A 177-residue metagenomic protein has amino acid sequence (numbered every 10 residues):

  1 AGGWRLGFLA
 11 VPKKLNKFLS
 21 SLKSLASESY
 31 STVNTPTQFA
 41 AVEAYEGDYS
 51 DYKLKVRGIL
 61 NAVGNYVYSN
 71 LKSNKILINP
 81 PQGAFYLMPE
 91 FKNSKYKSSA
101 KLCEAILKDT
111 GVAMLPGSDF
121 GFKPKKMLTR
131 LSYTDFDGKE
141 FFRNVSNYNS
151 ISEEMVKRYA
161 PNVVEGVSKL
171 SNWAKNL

Functional and structural regions predicted by a protein language model:
A1-G58, Y68-S69, S150-E153, V167-S168: Conserved core segment of the aminotransferase class I/II
G7, A41, L60, L87 (+2 more regions): Generic structural signal for small/hydrophobic residues in well-ordered secondary structure, especially within
P12, E46, E90-K92, T134-F136: Residue-level recognition of strand-loop junctions within catalytic nucleotide-signaling folds
G58-Y68, I78-F91, M127: Conserved glycine-rich beta-strand-loop-beta hairpin in the small C-terminal domain of fold type I
L71-N79, N176-L177: Surface-exposed helix-capping loop/turn segments at secondary-structure junctions
N74-I78, A113-S118: A short linear hydrophobic-aromatic micro-motif
K95-K101, K139-F142: Short, conserved charged micro-motifs
A105-M114, F120-L177: PLP-dependent enzyme catalytic core of the Aspartate aminotransferase-like
